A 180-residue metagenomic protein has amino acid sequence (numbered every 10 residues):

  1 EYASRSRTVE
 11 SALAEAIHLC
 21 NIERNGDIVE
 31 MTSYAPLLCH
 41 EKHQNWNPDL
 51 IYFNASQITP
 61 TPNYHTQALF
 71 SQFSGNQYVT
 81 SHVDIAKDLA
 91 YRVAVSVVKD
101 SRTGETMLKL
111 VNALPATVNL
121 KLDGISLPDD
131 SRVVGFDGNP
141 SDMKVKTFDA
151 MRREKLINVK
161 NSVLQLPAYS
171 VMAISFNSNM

Functional and structural regions predicted by a protein language model:
E1-V95: Aromatic/acidic polysaccharide-binding cleft in carbohydrate-active enzymes
I22, T32, Q67, L108 (+2 more regions): Hydrophobic, well-ordered secondary-structure elements that form the walls of internal hydrophobic environments
N25-I28, R102-G104, P167-A168: Short, well-ordered loop/turn elements at secondary-structure boundaries
A86, N112-M180: C-terminal beta-sandwich/jelly-roll accessory domains of carbohydrate-active enzymes
A94-V98, V163: Short, surface-exposed charged micro-motifs
V98-D100, N177: Short beta-strand micro-motifs enriched in acidic
G104-A113: Short, well-ordered beta-strand segments enriched in hydrophobic/aromatic residues
